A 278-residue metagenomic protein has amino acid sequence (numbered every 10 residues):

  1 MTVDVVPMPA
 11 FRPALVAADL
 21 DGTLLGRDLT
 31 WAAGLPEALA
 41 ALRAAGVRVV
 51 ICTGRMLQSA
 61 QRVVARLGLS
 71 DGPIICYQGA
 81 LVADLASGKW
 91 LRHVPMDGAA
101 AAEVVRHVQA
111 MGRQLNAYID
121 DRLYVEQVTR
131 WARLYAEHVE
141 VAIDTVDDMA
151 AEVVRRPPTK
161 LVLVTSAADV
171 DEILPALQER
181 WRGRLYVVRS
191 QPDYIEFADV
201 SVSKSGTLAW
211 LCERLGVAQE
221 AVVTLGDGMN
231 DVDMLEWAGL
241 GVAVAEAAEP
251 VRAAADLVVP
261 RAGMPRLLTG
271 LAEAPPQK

Functional and structural regions predicted by a protein language model:
T2-A45, V49: N-terminal glycine-/serine-/threonine-rich phosphate-binding loop
V6-P7, F11-L15, A32, E196-K278: Mg2+-dependent phosphoryl-transfer enzymes with acidic/Ser/Thr/Gly-rich catalytic loops
G22, L42, T53, Q78 (+4 more regions): Residue-level signal for inorganic ion chemistry
A32-A132: Active-site phosphate-binding/coordination module
L35, A60-V64, I173, L177 (+2 more regions): Hydrophobic packing residues within well-ordered alpha-helices of enzyme cores
G46-V50, S70-G72, K160, E220-A221 (+2 more regions): Short active-site oxyanion
L67-S70, Y77-Q78, W181-G183, W237-A238 (+1 more regions): Short, structured coil segments at secondary-structure junctions
H107, M111-Q114, Y118-L225, M229 (+1 more regions): Conserved acidic, metal-coordinating active-site core of Asp-based, Mg2+-dependent phosphoryl-transfer enzymes
